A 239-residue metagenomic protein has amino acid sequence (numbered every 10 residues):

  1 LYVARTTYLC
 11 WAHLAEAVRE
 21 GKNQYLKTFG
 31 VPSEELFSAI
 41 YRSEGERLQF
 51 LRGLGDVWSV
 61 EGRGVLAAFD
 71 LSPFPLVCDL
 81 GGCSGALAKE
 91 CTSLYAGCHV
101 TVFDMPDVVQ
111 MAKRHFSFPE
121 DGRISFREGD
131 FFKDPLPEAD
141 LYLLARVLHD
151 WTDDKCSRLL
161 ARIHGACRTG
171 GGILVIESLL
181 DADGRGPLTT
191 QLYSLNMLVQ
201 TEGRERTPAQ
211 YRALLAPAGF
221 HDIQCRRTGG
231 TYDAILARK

Functional and structural regions predicted by a protein language model:
L1-P75: Conserved Class I S-adenosyl-L-methionine-dependent methyltransferase catalytic core
L71-K239: Alpha-helical subdomain
